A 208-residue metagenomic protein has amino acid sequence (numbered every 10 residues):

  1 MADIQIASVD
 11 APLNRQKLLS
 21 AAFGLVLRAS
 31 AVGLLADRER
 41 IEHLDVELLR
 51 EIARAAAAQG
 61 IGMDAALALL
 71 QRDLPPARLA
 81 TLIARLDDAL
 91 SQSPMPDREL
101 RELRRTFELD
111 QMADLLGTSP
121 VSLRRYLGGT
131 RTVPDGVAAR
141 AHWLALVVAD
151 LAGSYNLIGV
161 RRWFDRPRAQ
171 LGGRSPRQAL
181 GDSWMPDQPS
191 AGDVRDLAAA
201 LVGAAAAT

Functional and structural regions predicted by a protein language model:
M1-T208: Non-transmembrane "mature" sequence context
